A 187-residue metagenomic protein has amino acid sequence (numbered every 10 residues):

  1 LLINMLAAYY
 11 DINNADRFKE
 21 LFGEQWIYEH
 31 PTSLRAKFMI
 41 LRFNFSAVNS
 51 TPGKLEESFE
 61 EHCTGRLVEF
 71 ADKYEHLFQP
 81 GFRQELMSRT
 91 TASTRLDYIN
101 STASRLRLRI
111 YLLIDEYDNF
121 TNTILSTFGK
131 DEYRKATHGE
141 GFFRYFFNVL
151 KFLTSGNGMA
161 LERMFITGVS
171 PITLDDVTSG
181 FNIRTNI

Functional and structural regions predicted by a protein language model:
L1-I187: Phosphate-binding site recognition
